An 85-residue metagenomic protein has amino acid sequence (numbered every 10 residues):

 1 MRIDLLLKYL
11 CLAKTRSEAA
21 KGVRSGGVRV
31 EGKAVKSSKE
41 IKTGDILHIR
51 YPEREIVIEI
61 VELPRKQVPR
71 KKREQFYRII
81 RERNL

Functional and structural regions predicted by a protein language model:
M1-L5, Y9, R16-K21, G27-L85: Strongly charged
